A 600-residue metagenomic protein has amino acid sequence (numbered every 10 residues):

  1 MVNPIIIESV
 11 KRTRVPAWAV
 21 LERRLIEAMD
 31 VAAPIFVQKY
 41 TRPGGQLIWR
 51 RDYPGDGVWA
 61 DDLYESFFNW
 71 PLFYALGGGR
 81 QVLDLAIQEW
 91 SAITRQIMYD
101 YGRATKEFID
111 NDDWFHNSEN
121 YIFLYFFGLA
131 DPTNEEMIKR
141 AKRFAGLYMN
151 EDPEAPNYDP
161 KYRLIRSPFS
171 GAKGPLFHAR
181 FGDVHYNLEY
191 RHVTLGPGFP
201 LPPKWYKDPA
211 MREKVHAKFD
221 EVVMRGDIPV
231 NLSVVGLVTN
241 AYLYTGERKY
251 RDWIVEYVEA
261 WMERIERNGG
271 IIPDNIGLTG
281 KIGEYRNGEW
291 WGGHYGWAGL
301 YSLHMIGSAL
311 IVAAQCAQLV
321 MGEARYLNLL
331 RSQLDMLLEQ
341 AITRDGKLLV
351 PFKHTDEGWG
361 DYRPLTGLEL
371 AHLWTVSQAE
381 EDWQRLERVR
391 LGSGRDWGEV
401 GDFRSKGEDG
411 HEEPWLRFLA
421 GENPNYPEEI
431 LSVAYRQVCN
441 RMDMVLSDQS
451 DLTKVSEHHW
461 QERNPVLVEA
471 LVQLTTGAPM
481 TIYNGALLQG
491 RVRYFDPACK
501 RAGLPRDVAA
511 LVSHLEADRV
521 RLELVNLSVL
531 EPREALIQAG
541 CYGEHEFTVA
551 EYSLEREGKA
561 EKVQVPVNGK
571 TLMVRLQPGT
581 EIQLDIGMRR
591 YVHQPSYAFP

Functional and structural regions predicted by a protein language model:
M1-P600: Glycan-recognition and catalytic cores of secretory/periplasmic carbohydrate-active enzymes
